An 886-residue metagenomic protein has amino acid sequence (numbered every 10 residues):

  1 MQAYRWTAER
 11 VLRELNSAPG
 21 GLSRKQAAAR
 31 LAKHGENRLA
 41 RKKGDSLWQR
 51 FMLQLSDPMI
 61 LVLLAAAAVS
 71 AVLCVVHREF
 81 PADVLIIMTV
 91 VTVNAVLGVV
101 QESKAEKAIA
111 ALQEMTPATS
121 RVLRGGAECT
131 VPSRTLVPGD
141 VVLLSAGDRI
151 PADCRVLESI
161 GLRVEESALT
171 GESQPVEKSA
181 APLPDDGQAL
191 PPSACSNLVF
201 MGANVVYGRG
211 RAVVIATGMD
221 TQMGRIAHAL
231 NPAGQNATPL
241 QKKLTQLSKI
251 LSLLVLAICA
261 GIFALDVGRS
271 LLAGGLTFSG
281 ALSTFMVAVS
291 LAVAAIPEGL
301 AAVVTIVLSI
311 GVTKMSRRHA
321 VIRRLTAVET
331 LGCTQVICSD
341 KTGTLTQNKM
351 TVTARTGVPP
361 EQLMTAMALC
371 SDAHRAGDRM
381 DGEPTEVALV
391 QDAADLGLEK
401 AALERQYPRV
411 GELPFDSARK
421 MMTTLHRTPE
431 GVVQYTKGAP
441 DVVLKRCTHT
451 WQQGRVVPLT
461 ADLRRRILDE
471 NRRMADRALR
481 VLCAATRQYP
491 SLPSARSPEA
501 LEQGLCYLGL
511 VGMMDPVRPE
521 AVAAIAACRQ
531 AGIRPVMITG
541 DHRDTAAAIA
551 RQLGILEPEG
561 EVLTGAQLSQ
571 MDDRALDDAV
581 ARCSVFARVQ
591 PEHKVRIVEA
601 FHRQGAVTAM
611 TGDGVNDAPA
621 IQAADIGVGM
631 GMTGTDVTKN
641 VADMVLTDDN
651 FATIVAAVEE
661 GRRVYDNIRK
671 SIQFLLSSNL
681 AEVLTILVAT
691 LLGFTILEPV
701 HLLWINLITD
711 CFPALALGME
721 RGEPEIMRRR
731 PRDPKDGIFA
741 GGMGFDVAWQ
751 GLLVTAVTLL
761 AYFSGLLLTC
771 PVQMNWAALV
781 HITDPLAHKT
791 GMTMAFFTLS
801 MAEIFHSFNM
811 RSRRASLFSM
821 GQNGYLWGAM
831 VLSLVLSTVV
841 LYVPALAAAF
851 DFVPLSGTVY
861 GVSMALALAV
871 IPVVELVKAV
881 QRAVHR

Functional and structural regions predicted by a protein language model:
M1-P731, D736-F739, L752, F796 (+1 more regions): Conserved cytosolic headpiece of P-type ATPases
E79, D746-F763: Alpha-helical transmembrane segments of multi-pass integral membrane proteins
G268-L272, L759-W776, Y842-A847: Membrane-helix interface motif
G275-L282, L768-T790, A847-P854: Membrane-interfacial helical/loop segments at transmembrane boundaries in membrane proteins
S371, G605, V658, R662 (+2 more regions): Alpha-helix capping/termination and helix-coil
T709, T790-S807: Generic alpha-helical transmembrane segments
D733-L753, I782-M794: Membrane-water interface at loop-to-transmembrane-helix junctions
